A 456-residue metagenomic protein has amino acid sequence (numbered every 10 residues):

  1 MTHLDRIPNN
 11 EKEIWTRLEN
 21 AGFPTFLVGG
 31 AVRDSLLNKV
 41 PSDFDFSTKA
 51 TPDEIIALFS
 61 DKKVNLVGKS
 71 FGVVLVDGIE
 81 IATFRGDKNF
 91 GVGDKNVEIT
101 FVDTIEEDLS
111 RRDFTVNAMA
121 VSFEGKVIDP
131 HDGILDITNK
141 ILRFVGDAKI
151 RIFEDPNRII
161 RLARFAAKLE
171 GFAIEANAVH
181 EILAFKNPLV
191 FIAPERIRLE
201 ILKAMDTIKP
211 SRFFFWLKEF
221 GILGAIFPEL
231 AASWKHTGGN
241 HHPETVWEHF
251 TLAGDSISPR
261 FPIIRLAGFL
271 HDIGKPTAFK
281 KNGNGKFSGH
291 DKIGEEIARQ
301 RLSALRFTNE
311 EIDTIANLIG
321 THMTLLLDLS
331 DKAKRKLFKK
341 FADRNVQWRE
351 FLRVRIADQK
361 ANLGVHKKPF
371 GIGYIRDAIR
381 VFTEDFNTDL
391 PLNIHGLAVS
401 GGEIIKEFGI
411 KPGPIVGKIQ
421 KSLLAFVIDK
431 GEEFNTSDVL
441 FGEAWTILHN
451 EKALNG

Functional and structural regions predicted by a protein language model:
M1-G456: Catalytic cores of the polymerase beta-like nucleotidyltransferase superfamily and closely associated nucleotide
